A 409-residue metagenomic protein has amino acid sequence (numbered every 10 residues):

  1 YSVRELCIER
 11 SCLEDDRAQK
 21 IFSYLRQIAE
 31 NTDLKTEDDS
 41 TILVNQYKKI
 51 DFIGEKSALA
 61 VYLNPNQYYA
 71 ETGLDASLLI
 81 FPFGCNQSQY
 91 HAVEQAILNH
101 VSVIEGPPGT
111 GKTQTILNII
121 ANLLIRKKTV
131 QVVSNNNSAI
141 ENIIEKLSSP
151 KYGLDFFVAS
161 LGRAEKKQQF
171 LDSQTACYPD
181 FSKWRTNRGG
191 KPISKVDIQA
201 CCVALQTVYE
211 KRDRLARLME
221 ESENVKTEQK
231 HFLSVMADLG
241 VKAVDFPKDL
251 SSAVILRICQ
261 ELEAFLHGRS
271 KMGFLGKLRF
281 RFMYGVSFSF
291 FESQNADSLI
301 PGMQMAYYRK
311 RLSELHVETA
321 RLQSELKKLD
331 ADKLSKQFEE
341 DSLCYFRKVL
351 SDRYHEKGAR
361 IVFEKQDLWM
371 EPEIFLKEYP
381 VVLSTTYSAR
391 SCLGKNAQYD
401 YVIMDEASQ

Functional and structural regions predicted by a protein language model:
V3-N86, R212, C259-Q398: Conserved helicase NTPase catalytic core signature
A58, E71-A76, I80-T227, H231-S234: P-loop NTPase Walker
G106-P107, V133-N135, S384-T386, V402-M404: Generic beta-strand/beta-sheet core signal
K146-S148, N396-Y399: Short, glycine/charged-enriched secondary-structure capping and boundary segments
A159, E373-I374, S408: Flexible, active-site-adjacent loop/turn segments at secondary-structure boundaries
R163-L326, Q366: Charged C-terminal transducer/switch regions of large nucleotide-driven machines
E165, Y387, S408: A broadly conserved detector of short glycine/acidic/proline-rich loop/turn motifs that flank catalytic sites and bind
A397-Q409: SF2 helicase catalytic motif II
